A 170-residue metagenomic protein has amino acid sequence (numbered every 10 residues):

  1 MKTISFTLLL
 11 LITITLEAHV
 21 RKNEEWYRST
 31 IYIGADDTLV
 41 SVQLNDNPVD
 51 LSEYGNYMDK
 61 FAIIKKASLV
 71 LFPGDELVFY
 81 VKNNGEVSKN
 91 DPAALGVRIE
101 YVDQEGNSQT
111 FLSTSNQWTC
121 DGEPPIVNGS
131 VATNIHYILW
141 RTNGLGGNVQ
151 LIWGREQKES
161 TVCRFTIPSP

Functional and structural regions predicted by a protein language model:
I4-T13: Sec-dependent N-terminal signal peptides
I14-A18: N-terminal processing/targeting junctions
H19-L44, V49, D59-P170: Beta-strand-rich recognition domains
Y54-N56: Membrane-interface helix/loop boundary segments of multi-pass membrane proteins
